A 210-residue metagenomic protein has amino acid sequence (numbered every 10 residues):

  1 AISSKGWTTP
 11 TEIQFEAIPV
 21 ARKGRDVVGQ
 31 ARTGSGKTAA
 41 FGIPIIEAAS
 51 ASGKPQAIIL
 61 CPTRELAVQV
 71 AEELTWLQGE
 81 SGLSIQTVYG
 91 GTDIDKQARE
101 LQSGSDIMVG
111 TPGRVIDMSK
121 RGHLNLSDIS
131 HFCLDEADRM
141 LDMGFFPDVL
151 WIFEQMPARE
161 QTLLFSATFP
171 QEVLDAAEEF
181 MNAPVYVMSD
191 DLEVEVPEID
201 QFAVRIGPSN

Functional and structural regions predicted by a protein language model:
A1-Q30: Conserved pre-motif I regulatory segment
S4-W7, G53-K120, D128-H131, L174-E178 (+2 more regions): Conserved nucleic-acid-binding Ia/Ib motif block in the N-terminal RecA-like helicase ATPase lobe
T11, T33-S35, P62-T63, T111 (+1 more regions): Conserved phosphate-coupling serine/threonine residues in phosphotransfer and NTP-handling enzymes
R22, S50, Q102, P157-A158 (+1 more regions): Short conserved AdoMet
R25-I45: Walker A/P-loop
V28-Q30, I58, L163: Short hydrophobic/aromatic beta-strand immediately N-terminal to the Walker A/P-loop
G34, G113-V115, D138-R139: Short glycine-rich anion-binding loops that position phosphate/pyrophosphate groups of nucleotides and phosphorylated
L77, Q86-V88, Q97, N125-N210: Interdomain coupling/hinge region of P-loop NTPase helicase/AAA+ cores
